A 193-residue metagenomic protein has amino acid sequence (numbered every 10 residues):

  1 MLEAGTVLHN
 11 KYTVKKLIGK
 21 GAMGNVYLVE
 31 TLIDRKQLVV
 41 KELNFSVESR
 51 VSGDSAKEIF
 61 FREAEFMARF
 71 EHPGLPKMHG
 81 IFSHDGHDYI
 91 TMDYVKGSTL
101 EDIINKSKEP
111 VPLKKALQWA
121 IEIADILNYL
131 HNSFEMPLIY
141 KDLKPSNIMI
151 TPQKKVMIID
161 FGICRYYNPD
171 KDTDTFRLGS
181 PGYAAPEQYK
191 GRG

Functional and structural regions predicted by a protein language model:
N25: Conserved N-lobe ATP-binding subsite of Hanks-type protein kinase domains, especially the beta3 VAIK lysine
E30-L38: Conserved N-lobe loop of protein kinases adjacent to the ATP-binding glycine-rich P-loop
V47-R69: AlphaC helix of the eukaryotic protein kinase fold
I81: Activation-segment/catalytic-loop signature of the eukaryotic protein kinase fold
D85-T99: Conserved short submotifs of the Hanks-type protein kinase catalytic core that shape the nucleotide-binding pocket
W119-A120: Activation segment signature within eukaryotic-like protein kinase domains
A124-L138: Protein kinase catalytic-loop region centered on the HRD/HxD motif
D174-E187: Conserved activation segment of eukaryotic-like protein kinases, specifically the C-terminal portion of the activation
